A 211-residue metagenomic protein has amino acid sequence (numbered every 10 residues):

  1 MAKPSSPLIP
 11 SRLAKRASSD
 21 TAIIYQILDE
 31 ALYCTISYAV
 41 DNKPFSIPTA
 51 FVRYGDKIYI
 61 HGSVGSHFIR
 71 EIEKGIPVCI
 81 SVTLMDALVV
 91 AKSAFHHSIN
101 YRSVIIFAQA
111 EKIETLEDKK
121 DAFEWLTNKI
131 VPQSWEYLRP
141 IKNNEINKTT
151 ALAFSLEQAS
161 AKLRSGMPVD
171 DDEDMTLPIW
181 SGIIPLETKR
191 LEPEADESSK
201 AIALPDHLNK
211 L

Functional and structural regions predicted by a protein language model:
M1-P7, D118-L211: C-terminal edge-of-domain segments
P4-Y59, R70: An N-terminal domain-cap segment
Y25, I69, A94-H96, I141-N144: A generic local secondary-structure boundary/capping motif
L32, I47, Y54-D56, K74-V78 (+3 more regions): A generic structural signal for short beta-strands and their flanking turns/coil linkers
F51, A108-A110, L152, L156: A structural signal for short, well-ordered beta-strand segments
K57-Y59, C79, K162: General beta-strand recognition
I58-G62, L152: A generic structural motif
G65-W125: Short, structured beta-strand-loop surface elements
